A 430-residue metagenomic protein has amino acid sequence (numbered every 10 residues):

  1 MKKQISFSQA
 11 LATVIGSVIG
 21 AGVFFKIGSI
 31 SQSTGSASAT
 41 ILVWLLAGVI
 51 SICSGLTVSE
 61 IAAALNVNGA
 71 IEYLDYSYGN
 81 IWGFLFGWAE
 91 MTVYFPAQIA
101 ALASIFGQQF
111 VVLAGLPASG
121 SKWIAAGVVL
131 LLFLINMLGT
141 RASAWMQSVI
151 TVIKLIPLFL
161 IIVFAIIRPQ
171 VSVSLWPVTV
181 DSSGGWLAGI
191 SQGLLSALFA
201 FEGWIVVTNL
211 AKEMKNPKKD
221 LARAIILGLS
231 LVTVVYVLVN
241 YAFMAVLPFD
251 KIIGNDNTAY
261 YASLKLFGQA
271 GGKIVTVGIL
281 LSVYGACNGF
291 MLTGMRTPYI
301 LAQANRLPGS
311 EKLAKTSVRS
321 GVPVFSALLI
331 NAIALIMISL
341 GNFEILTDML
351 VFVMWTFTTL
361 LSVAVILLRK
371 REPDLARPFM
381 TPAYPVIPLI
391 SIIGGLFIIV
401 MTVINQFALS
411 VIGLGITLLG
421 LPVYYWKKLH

Functional and structural regions predicted by a protein language model:
M1, A37, I41, A114-G120 (+2 more regions): Helix-loop-helix junctions that connect adjacent transmembrane segments in multi-pass membrane transporters
M1-S38, S51-I52, L56, D374 (+3 more regions): Membrane-interface "cap" regions at the ends of multi-pass membrane proteins
S29, I52-V129, L134-M137, L280-I300 (+1 more regions): Hydrophobic transmembrane alpha-helices that form the core helical bundles of multi-pass secondary transporters
I71-D75, G79, V111-L116, I226-N288 (+1 more regions): TM-loop-TM module centered on a large, flexible mid-protein loop between adjacent transmembrane helices in multi-pass
E72-S77, A103-I124, P157, E213-P217 (+3 more regions): Helix-loop-helix connectors at the membrane interface of multi-pass transporters/channels
G107, G120-V171, G184, E202 (+4 more regions): Membrane-interface loop-to-helix entry segments
L158-I161, P298, L350-R377, F397 (+1 more regions): Hydrophobic alpha-helical segments of multi-pass membrane transport proteins
L313-G321, T358-F407: C-terminal membrane-solvent junction of multi-pass transporters and transport-like membrane proteins
